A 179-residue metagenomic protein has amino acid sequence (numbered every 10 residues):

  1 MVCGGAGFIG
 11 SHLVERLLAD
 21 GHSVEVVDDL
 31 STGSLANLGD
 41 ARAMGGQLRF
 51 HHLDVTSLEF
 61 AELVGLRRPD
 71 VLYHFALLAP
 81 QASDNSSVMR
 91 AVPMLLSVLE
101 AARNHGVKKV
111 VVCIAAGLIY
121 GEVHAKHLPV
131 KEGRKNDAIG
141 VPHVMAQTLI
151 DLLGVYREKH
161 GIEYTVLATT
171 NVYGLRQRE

Functional and structural regions predicted by a protein language model:
M1-L175: N-terminal Rossmann-like NAD(P)+-binding domain of SDR-like oxidoreductases, especially those catalyzing
E179: ATP-dependent carboxylate-amine ligase catalytic core
